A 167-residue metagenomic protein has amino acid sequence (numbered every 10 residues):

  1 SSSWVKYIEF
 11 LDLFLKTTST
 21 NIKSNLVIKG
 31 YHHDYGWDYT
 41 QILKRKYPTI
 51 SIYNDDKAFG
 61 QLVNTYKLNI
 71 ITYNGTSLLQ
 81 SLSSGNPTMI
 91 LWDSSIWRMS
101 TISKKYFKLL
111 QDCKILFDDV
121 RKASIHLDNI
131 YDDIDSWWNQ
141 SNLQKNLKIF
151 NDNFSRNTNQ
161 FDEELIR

Functional and structural regions predicted by a protein language model:
S1, K44-Y47, Y73-S155: Catalytic binding pocket for nucleotide-activated donors in carbohydrate/polymer assembly enzymes
S1-Q41: Conserved catalytic-core segment of nucleotide-activated headgroup transferases in glycan assembly
I22-I28, I50, L68-N69, P87-M89 (+1 more regions): Hydrophobic beta-strand segments of well-ordered beta-sheets in folded domains
Y35-W37, F59, S77-L79: Short, well-ordered alpha-helical microsegments
D38-D55: Nucleotide-activated donor-binding/catalytic signature segment of Leloir-type glycosyltransferases, i.e., the conserved
Q61-V63, L109: Structural alpha-helical scaffold elements that stabilize or flank donor/cofactor-binding regions in carbohydrate
N64-T72: Acidic donor-binding loop of glycosyltransferase active sites
N153-R167: C-terminal alpha-helical cap of glycosyltransferases
